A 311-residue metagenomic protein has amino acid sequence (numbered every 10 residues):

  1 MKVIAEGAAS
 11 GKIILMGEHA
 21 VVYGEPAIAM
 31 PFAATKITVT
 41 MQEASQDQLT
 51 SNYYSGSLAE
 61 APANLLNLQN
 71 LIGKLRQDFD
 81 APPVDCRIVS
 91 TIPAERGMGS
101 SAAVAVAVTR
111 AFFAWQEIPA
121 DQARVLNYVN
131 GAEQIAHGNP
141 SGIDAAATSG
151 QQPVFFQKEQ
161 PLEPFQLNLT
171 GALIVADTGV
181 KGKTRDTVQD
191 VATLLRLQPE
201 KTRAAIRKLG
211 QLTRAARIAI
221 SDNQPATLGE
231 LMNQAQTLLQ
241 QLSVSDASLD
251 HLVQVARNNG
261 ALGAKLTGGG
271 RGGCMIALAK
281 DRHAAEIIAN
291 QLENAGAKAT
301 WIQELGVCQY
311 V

Functional and structural regions predicted by a protein language model:
K2-S10, I14-M16, A20-V22, A29-A33 (+6 more regions): C-terminal nucleotide
P82-A94: Glycine/charged-rich beta-loop-alpha catalytic/anionic-binding loops adjacent to active sites
M98, L266-T267: A phosphate-binding catalytic loop at a beta-strand-loop-alpha-helix junction that coordinates phosphoryl groups
M98-P119: DPxDG-like acidic metal-binding loop motif
V104, C274-I276: Conserved short hydrophobic patches within well-ordered secondary structure
A123-V125: Alpha-helical scaffolds flanking conserved acidic
G270-G272: Glycine-rich nucleotide-binding loop
